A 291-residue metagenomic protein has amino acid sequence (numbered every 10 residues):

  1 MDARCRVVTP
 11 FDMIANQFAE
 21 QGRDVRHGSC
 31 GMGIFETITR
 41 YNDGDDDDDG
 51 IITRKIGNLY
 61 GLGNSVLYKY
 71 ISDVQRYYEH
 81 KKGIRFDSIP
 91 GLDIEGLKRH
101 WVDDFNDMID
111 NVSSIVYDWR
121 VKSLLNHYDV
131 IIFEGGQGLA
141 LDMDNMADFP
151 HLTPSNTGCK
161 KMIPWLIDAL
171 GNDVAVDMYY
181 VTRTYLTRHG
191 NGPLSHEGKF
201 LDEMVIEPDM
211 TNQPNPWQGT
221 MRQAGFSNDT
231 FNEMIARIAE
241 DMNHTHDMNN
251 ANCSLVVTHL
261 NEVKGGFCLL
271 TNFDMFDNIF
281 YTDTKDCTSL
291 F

Functional and structural regions predicted by a protein language model:
M1-F291: Non-transmembrane, aqueous-exposed alpha-helical and coiled segments at domain scale
